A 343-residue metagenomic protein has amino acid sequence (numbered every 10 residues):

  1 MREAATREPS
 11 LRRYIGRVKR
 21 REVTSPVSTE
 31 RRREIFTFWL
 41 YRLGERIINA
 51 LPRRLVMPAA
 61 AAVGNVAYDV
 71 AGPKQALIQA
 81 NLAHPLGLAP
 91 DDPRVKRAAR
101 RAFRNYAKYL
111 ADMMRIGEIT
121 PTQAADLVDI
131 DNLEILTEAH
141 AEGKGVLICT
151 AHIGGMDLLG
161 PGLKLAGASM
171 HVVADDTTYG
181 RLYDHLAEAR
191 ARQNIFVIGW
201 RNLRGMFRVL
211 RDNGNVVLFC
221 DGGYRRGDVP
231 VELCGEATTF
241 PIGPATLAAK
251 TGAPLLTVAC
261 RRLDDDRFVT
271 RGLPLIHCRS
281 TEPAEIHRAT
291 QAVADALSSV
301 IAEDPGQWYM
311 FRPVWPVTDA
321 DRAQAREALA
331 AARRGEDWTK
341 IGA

Functional and structural regions predicted by a protein language model:
R2, T24-R32, A67-V70, L88-D91 (+5 more regions): Non-catalytic C-terminal accessory region of glycerolipid acyltransferases and related lyso-lipid remodeling enzymes
T6-T150, H185-E188, R192, E336-A343: Membrane-anchoring hydrophobic helices of lipid-metabolizing enzymes
I48-L51, G154-G160, M206-F219: Short, composition-biased local secondary-structure segments
A76, D176-G180, A237-P241: Active-site metal-coordination segments of metallo-dependent hydrolases
Q123-V128, D175, R192-I198, C234-G235 (+1 more regions): Short, flexible loop segments at the rims of nucleotide/cofactor-binding pockets, characterized by
L136-T137, G160, L186-A187, M206-F207 (+1 more regions): Short amphipathic alpha-helical segments and helix-helix/interface helices
E142-R201, G223-V229, R262: Catalytic core of membrane glycerolipid acyltransferases/transacylases, capturing the structured, soluble-facing
